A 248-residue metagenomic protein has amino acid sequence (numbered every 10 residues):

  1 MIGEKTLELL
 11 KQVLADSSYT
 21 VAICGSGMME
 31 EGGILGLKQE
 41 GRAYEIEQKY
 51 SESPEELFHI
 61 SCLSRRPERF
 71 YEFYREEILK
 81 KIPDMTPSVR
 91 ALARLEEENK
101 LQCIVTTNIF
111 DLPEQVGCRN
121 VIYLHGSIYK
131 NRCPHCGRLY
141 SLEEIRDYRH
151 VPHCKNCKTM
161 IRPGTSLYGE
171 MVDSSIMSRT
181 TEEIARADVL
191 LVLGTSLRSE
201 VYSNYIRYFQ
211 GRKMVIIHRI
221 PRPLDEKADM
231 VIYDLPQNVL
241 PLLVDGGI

Functional and structural regions predicted by a protein language model:
M1-I248: Conserved catalytic core of sirtuin-type NAD+-dependent deacylases
